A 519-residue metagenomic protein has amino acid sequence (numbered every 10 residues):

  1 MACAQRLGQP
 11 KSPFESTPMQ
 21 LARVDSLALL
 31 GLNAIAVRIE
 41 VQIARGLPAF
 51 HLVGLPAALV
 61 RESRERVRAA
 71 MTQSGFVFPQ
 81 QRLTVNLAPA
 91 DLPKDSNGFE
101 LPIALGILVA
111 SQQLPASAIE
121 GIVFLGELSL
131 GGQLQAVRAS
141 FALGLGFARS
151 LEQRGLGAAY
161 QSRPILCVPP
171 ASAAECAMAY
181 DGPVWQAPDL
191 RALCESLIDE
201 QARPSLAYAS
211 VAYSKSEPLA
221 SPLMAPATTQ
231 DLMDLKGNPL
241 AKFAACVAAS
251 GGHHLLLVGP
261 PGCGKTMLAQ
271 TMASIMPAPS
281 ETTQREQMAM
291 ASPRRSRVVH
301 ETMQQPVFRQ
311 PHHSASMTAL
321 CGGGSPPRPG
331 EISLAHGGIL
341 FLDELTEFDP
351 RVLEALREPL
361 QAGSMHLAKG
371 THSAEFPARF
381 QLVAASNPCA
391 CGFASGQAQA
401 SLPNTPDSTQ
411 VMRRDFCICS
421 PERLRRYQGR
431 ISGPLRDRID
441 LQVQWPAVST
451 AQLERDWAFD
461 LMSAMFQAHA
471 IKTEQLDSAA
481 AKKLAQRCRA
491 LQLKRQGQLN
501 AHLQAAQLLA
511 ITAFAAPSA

Functional and structural regions predicted by a protein language model:
C3-A4, P10-L255, P260-T266, A368: Peripheral, non-AAA+ core regions of ATP-driven protein-machinery
V37-I43, L320, D440-Q444: Short beta-strand elements
L59-R64, P79, N86-S96, P327 (+2 more regions): Basic, amphipathic alpha-helical bundle interface domains used for macromolecular binding and assembly
L125, L342-F348: Hydrophobic residues in beta-strands of the RecA-like P-loop NTPase core, especially within AAA+ ATPase
C246, T318-L340, S373: Conserved alpha-helical scaffold flanking the Walker A/P-loop in AAA+ ATPase domains
L257-S296: Walker A/P-loop
G259, G322, E344: The Walker A (P-loop) glycine that initiates the GxxxxGKT/S ATP-binding motif of P-loop NTPases
